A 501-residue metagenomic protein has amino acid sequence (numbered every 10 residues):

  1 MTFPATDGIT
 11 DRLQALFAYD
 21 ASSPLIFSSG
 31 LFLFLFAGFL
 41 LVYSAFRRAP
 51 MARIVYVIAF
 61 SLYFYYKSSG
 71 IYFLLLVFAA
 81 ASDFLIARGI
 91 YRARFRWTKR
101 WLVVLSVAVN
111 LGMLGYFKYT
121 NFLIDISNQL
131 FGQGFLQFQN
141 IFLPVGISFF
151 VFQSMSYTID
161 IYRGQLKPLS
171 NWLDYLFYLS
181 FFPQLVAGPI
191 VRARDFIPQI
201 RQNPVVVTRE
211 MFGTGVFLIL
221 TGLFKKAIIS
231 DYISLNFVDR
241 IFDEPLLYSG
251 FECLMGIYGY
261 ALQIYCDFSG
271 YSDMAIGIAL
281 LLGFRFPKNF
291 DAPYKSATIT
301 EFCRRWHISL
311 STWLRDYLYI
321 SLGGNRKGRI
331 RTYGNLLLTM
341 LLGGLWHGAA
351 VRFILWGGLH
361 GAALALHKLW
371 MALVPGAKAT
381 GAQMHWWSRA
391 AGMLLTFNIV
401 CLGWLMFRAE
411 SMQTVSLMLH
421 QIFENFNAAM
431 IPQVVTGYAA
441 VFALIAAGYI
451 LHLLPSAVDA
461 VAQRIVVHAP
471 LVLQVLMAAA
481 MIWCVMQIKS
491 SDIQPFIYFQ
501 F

Functional and structural regions predicted by a protein language model:
T2-Y449, S456-Q500: Membrane-embedded transmembrane alpha-helical bundles that form the catalytic cores of multi-pass lipid-modifying
